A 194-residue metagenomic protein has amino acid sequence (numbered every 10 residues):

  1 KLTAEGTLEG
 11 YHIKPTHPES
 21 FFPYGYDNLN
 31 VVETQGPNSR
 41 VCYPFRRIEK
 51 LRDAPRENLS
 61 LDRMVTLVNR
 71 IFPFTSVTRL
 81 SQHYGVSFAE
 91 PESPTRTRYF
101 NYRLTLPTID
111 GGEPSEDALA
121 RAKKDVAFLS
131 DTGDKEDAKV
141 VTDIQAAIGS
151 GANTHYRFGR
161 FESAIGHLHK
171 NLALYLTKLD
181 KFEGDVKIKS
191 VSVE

Functional and structural regions predicted by a protein language model:
K1-E194: C-terminal catalytic domain of Rieske-type non-heme iron oxygenases
